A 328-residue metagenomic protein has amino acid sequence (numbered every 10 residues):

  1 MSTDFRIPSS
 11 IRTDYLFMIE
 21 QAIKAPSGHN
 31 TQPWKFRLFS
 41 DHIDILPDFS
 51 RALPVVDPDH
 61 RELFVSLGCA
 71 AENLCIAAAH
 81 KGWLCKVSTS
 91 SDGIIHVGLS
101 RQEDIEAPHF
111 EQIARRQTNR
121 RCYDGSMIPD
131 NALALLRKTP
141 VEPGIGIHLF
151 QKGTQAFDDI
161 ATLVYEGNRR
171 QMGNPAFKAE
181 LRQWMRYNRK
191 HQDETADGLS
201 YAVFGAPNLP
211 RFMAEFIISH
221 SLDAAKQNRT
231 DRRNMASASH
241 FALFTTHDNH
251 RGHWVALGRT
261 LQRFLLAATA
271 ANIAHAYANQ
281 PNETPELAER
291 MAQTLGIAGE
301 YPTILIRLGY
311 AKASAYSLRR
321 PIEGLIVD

Functional and structural regions predicted by a protein language model:
M1-D328: Acidic, surface-exposed loops and disordered segments
